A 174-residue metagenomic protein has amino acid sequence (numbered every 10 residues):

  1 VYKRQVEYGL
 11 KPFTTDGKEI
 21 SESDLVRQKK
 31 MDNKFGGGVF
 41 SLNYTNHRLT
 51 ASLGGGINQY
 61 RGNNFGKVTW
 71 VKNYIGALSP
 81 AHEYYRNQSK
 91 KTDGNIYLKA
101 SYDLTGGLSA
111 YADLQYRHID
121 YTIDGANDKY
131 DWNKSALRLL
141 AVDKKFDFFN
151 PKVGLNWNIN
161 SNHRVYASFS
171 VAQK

Functional and structural regions predicted by a protein language model:
V1-Y2: Short, small-residue-biased leader/transition segments that mark boundaries at the very start of proteins
L10-D24, W70-A81, D124-A136: Flexible, solvent-exposed coil segments and beta strand-coil junctions, predominantly the extracellular/periplasmic
S21, G37-V39: Long amphipathic N-terminal alpha/beta scaffold segment
R27-K34: Flexible loop and strand-edge segments within Gram-negative outer membrane beta-barrel domains
T50-S52: A structural preference for short, pocket-lining loop segments at secondary-structure junctions
G56-N58, H82-K174: Structural signature of Gram-negative outer-membrane beta-barrels, strongest in the C-terminal barrel of TonB-dependent
G66-V71, Q88: Small-side-chain secondary-structure face that scaffolds active or pore-lining regions
